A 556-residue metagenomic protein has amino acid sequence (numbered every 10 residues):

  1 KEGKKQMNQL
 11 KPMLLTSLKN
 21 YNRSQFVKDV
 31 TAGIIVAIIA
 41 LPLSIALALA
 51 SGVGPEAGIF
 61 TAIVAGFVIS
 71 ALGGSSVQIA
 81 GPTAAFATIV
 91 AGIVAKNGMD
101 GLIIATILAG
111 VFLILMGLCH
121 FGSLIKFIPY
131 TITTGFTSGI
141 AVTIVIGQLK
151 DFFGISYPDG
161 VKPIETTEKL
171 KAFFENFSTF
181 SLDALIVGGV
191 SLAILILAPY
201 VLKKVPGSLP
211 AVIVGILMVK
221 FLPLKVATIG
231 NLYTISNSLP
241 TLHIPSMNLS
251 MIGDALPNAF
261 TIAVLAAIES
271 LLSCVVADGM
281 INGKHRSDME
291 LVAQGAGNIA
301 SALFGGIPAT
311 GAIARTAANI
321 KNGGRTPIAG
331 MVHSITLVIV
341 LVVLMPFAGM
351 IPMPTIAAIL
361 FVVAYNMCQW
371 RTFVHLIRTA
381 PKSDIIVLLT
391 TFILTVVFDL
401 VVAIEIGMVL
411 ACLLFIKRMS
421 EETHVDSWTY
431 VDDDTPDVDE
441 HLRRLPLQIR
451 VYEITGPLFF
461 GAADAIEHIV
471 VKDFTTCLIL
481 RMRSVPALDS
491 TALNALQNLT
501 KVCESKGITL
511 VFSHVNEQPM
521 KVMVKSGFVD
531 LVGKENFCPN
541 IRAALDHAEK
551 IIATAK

Functional and structural regions predicted by a protein language model:
K5-Y430, F474, A495, G527: Transmembrane helical cores of multi-pass ion-transport proteins
A80, F512-S513, C538: Active-site-adjacent beta-strand anchor residues
V90, L170-F173, I466, V470 (+2 more regions): Generic hydrophobic alpha-helical segments
A296, L337, K521, N540-I541: Short secondary-structure boundary/hinge segments and terminal tails
N366-L531, E549-A555: The feature marks cytosolic C-terminal regulatory regions of anion transporters and related permeases
L531-H547: Short acidic-hydrophobic, aromatic-tinged amphipathic segments that line or gate anion-handling sites
